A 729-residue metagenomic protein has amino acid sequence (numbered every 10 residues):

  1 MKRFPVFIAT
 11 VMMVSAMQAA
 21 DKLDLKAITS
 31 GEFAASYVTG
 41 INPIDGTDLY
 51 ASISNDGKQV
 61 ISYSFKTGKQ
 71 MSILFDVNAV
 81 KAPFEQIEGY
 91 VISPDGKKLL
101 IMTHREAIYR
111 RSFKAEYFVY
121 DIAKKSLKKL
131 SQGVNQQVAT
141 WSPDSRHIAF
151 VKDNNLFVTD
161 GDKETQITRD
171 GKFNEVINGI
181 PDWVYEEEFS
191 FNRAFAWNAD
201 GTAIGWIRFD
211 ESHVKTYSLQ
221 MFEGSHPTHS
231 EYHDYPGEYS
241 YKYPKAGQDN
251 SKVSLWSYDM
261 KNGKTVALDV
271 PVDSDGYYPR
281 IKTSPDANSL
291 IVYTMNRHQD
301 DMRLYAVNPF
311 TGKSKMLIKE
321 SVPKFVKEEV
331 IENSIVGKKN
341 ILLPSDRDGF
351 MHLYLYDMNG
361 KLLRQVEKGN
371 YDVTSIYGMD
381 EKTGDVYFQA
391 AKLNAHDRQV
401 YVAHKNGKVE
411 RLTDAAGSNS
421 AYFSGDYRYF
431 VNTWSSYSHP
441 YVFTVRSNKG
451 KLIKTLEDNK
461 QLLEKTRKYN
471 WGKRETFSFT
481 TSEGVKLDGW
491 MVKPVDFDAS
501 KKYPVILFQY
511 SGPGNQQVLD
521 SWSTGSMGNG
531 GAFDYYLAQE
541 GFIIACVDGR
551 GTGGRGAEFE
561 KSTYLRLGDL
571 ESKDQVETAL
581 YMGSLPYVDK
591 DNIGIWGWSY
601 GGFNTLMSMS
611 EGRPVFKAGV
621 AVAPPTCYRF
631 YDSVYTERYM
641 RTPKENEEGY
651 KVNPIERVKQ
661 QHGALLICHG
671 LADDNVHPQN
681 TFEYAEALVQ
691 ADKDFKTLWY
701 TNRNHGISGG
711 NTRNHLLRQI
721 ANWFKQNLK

Functional and structural regions predicted by a protein language model:
L25, G31, G68, H104-Y109 (+5 more regions): Predominantly five- to eight-bladed beta-propeller fold
S36-I41, E85-V91, I180-D200, R280-I281 (+1 more regions): Signature of short aromatic-glycine-proline-rich micro-motifs recurring in repeat-based ectodomains
V38-N42, S52-S62, S72-L74, E88-V91 (+14 more regions): Non-catalytic accessory segments flanking enzyme active sites
A51-G57, S64, I92, L99-R111 (+15 more regions): Beta-strand C-termini and the immediately following turn/loop, strongest in propeller blades
F65-G68, D121-K125, D160-K163, D259-G263 (+4 more regions): Short loop/turn segments that connect beta-strands within beta-propeller blades
K69-G96, E106, Q132-Q137, S321-K324 (+1 more regions): Blade-loop segments of beta-propeller domains
R111-V158, K163-A194: Asp-box/WD-like beta-propeller blade repeats and closely related beta-sheet repeat scaffolds
K215, A287, S420-K729: Serine-hydrolase catalytic core recognition
